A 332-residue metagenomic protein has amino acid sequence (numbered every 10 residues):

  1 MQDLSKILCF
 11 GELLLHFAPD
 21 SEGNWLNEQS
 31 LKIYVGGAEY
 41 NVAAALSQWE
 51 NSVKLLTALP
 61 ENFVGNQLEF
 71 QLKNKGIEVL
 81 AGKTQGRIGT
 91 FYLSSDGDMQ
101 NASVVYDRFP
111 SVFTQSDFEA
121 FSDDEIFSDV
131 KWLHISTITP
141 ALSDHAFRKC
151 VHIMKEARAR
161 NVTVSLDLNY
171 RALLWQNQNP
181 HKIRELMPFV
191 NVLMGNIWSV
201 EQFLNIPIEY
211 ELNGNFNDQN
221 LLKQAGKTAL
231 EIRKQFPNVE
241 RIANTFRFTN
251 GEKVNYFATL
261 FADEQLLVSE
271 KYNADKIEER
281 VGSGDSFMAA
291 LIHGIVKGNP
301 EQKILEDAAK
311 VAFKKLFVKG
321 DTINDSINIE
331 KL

Functional and structural regions predicted by a protein language model:
M1-I77, G97-M99, F118, K276-R280: Glycine-rich phosphate/adenosyl-contacting loop at the front of the ribokinase-like
L8-G23, V254-E270: Acidic-glycine-rich active-site phosphate/pyrophosphate-binding loop
S52-P140, L166, E330-L332: Conserved N-terminal subdomain of the carbohydrate kinase-like
F109, I138, N169-L173, W198 (+1 more regions): Active-site beta-loop-alpha junctions enriched in small/polar residues
R148-N161, H181-F189: Catalytic-core regions built around general acid/base machinery
A157-T163, F236-E240: A short helix->loop->beta-strand "cap" motif at the edges of active sites that frequently abuts
L174-D263: Conserved phosphate/ATP/ADP-binding segment of small-molecule kinases
L267-L332: Conserved post-catalytic alpha-helical subdomain immediately downstream of the catalytic base and nucleotide-binding
